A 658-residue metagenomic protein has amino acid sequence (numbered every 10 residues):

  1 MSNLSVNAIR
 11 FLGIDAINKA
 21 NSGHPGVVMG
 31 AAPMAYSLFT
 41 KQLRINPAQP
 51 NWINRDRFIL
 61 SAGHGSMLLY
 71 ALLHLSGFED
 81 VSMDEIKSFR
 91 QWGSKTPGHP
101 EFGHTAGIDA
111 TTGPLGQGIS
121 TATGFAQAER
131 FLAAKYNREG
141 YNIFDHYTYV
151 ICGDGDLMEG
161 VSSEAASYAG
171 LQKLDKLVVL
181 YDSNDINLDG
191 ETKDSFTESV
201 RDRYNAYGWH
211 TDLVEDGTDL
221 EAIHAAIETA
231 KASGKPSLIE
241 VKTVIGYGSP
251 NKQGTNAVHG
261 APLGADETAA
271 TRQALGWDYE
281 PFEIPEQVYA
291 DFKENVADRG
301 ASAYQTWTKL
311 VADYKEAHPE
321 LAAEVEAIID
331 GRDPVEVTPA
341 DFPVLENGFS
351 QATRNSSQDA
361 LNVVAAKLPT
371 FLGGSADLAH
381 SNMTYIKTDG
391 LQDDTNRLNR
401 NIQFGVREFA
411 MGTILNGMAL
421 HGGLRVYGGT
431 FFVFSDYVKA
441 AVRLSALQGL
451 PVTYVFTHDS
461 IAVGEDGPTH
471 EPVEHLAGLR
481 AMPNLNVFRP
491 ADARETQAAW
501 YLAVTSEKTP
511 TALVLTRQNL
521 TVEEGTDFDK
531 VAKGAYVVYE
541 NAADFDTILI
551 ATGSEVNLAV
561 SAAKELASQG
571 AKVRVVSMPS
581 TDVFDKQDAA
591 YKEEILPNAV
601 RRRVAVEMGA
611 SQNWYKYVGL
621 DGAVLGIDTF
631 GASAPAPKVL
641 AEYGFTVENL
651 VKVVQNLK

Functional and structural regions predicted by a protein language model:
M1-A31, I151-C152, D156-L157, V178 (+7 more regions): Conserved acidic/glycine
A20, D56-R57, I108-T111, Y141-E159 (+5 more regions): A short, small-residue-rich loop immediately preceding and capping a beta-strand
G30-Q172, Y385-I386, M418, G525: Cofactor-binding active-site loop characterized by glycine-rich and histidine/acidic residues
N51, Y147-T148, G208-T211, H421-Y427 (+3 more regions): Short, surface-exposed connector motifs at secondary-structure boundaries
F78-F89, G170-D182, N205-W209, A446-I461 (+1 more regions): A glycine-rich helix N-cap at a beta->alpha junction
F89-K95, S375-S381, T388, V406-F409 (+3 more regions): Short glycine-enriched loops at secondary-structure junctions
Q91-G103, Q127, F131-A134, G140-D145 (+4 more regions): Thiamine diphosphate
H470-V473: Flexible, small-/acidic-enriched active-site or ligand-binding loops
